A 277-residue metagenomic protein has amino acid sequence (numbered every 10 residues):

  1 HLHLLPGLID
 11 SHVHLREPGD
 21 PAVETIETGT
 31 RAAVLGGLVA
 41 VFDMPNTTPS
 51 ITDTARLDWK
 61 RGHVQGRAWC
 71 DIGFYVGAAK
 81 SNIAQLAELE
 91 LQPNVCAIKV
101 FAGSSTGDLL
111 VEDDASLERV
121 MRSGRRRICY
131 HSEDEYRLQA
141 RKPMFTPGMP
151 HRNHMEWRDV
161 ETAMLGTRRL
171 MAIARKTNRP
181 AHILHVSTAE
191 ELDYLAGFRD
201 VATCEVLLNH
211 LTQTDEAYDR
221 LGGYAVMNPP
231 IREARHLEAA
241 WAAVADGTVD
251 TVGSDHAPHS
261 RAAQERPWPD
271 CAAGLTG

Functional and structural regions predicted by a protein language model:
H1, H12, A33, G37 (+6 more regions): Divalent metal-coordination and catalytic microenvironments
L2-R67: Metal-associated gating/positioning segment near the N- to mid-region
S11-E24, P45-T47, C70-N82, L109 (+2 more regions): Active-site mouth loops of central-metabolism enzymes
A22-A32, G148, A262-P269: Basic, amphipathic juxtamembrane/active-site segments that coordinate anionic phosphate or diphosphate groups
F42-D43, G73-V76, P180-H185: Short catalytic-loop micro-motif centered on adjacent basic/acidic residues
P45-T47, G77, G103, E133 (+2 more regions): Short, ordered loop/turn segments at secondary-structure junctions
A84-V252: Histidine/acidic residue-rich metal-binding segments in metalloenzymes
D270-G277: Gly/Ser/Thr-rich active-site loops/lids in small-molecule metabolic enzymes that frequently grip phosphoryl groups
